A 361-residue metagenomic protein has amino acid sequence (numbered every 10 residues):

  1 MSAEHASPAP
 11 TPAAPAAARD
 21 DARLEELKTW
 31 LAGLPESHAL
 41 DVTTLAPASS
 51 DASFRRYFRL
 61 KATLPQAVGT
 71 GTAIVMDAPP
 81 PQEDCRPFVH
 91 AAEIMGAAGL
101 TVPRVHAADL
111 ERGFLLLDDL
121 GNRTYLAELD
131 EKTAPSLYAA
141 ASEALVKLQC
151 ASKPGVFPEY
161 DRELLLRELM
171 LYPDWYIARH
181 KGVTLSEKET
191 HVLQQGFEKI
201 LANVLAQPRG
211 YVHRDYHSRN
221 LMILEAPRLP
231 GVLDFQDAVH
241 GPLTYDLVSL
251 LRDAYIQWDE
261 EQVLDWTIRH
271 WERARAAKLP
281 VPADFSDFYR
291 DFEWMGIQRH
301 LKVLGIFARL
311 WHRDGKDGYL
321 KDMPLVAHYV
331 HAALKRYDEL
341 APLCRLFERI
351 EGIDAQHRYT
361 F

Functional and structural regions predicted by a protein language model:
M1-F114, G210, L224-L229, F347-F361: Conserved NTP-binding catalytic cores of kinases and kinase-like/nucleotidyltransferase enzymes across multiple kinase
R23, L27, A32-E36, K153-P158 (+5 more regions): An alpha-helical support segment within catalytic cores of ATP-dependent transferases
F54-K61, V75, L148, E198-L247 (+1 more regions): Active-site acidic catalytic loop and adjacent metal/ATP-binding pocket of ATP-dependent phosphoryl transfer enzymes
F58-L165, M170-L171, I177-G182, E189 (+1 more regions): ATP-binding pocket architecture of kinase catalytic cores
F88, A134-A141, L165, T190-L193 (+4 more regions): Hydrophobic packing residues in well-ordered alpha-helices of helical domains and bundles
L137, L164, H213, V239-L243 (+1 more regions): Secondary-structure capping and boundary motifs in well-ordered enzyme cores
P173-H180, L243-P280, W294-D314, V326-L334: Active-site activation/catalytic loop segments of kinase-like enzymes and analogous catalytic loops in related
K302-F361: ATP/Mg2+ or Mg2+-diphosphate-binding catalytic cores that bind nucleotide phosphates or diphosphates via glycine-rich
